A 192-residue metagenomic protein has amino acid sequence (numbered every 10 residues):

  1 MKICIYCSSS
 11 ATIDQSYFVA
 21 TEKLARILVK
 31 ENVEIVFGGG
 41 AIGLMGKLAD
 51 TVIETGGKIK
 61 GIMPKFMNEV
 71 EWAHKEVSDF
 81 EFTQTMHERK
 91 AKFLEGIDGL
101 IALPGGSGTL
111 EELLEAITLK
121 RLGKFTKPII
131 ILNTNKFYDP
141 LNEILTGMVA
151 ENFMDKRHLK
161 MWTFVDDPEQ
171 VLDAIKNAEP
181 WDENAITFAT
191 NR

Functional and structural regions predicted by a protein language model:
M1-G96, N135-E169, P180-R192: A cross-family phosphate/adenosyl-ligand binding-site feature
S9, G105-G106, K176: Short glycine-/small-residue-rich Rossmann-like dinucleotide-binding loops
D14-S16, L110-L113: Glycine/threonine-rich flexible loop motifs
I35-V36, I97-G108: A short, small-residue-rich loop immediately preceding and capping a beta-strand
G39, M63, T83-Q84, L103-G105 (+3 more regions): Short beta->alpha connector loops at strand-helix junctions that form conserved, small/polar/Pro-enriched
G46-T51, E111-G123: Short Gly/Thr/Asp-enriched flexible loops that form oxyanion-binding sites at enzyme active sites
E54, I117-N133, T190-R192: P-loop/Walker A phosphate-binding loop and immediately adjacent motor/lid segment at beta-alpha junctions
